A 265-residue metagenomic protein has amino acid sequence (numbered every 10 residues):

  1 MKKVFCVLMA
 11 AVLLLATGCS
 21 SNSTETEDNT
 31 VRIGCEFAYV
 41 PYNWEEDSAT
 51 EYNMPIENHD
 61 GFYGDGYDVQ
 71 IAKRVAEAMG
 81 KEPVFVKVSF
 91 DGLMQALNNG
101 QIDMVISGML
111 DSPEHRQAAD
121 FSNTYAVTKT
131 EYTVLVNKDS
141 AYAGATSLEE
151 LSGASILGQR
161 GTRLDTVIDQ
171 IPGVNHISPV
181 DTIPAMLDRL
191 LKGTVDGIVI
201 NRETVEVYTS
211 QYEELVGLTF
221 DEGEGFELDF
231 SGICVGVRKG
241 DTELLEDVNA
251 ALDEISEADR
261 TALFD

Functional and structural regions predicted by a protein language model:
L15-G18: C-terminal motif of bacterial Sec signal peptides marking the signal peptidase cleavage site
S21-S23, R163-V180, G217-F220, E246-D265: Ligand-binding clefts/hinges and TM-proximal coupling segments of bilobed small-molecule sensing domains
E25-M109: Extracytoplasmic small-molecule ligand-binding "clamshell" domains of the periplasmic binding protein/Venus flytrap
F37, A126-K138, R202, S210-L252: Periplasmic-binding protein-like
F37-V40, G61-E77, E131-A185, R202-T204: Bilobed "Venus flytrap"/periplasmic-binding protein-like clamshell domains and structurally analogous long
V69-A78, K138-Y142, G153-G158, T162 (+1 more regions): Extended ligand-binding regions for polar small-molecule ligands
K73, E77, E82-E150, E222-L228: Acidic, polar ligand-binding/catalytic clefts
G92, N98, I106-A118, V167-Q170 (+3 more regions): A ligand-binding cleft/hinge motif common to bilobed small-molecule-binding domains
